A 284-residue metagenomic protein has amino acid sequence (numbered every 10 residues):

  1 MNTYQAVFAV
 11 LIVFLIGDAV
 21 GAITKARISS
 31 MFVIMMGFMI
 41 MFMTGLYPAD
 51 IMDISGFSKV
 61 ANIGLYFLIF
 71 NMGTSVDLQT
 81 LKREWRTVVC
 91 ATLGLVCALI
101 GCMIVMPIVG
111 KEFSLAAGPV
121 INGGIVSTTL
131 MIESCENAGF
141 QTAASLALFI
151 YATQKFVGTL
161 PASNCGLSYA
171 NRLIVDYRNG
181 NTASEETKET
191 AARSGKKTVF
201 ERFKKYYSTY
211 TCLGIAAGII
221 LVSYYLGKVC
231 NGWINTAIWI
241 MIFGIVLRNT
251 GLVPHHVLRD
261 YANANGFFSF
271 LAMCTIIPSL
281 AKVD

Functional and structural regions predicted by a protein language model:
M1-S58, M72-T74, G195-F267, T275-K282: Structural signature of multi-pass alpha-helical membrane transport proteins
K25-R27, L46, T74-R83, V109-F113 (+4 more regions): Juxtamembrane helix-boundary/capping and inter-helix hinge elements in multi-pass membrane proteins
M39, L95-L99, Y151, I245: Residue-level recognition of pore/gate-forming positions within transmembrane alpha-helices of multi-pass
G56-L65, F70-I104, L213, N265-A272 (+1 more regions): Entry/N-cap segments of selected transmembrane alpha helices and their immediately preceding amphipathic helices
L65, I69, G158-A162, G166 (+1 more regions): Alpha-helical transmembrane segments and their lipid-water interface positions in multi-pass membrane proteins
I108-K155, P161, R178-T190: Alpha-helical membrane segments and immediately flanking helix-loop junctions that form or couple to the substrate/ion
S168-C212: Long, contiguous bundles of hydrophobic transmembrane helices that form the permeation core of multi-pass
